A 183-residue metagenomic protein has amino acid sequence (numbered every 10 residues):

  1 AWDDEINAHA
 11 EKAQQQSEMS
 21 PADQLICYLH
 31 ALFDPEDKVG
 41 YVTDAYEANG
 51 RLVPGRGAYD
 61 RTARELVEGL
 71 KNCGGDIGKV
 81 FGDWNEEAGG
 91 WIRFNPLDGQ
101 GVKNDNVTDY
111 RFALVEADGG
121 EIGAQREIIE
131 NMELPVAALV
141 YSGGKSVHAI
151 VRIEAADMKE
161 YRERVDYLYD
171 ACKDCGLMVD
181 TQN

Functional and structural regions predicted by a protein language model:
A1-K12, W91-L134, I153-N183: DNA replication initiation modules
W2-R111: DNA replication initiation on ssDNA origins
F33-K38, G75, E86, N131-A138 (+1 more regions): Structural alpha-beta junctions
L139-H148: Short, conserved phosphate-binding/catalytic loop or strand-edge motifs used in phosphoryl-/nucleotidyl-transfer
